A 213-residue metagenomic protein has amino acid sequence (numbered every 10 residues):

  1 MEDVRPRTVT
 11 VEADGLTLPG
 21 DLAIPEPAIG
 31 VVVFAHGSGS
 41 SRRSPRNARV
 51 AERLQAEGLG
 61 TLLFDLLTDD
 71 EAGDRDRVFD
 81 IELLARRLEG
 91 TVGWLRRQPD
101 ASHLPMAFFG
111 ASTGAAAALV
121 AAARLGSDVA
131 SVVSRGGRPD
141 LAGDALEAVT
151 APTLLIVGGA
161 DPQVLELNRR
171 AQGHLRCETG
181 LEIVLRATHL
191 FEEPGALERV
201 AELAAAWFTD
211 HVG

Functional and structural regions predicted by a protein language model:
T8-L104, L190-G195, R199: Serine-hydrolase catalytic machinery in alpha/beta-hydrolase-like enzymes
A107-G110, R135: Short beta-strand immediately N-terminal to the catalytic nucleophile in serine-hydrolase-like folds
G110-A118: Gly/Ala-rich beta-loop-alpha elbow adjacent to hydrolase catalytic centers
S127-P139: A conserved short beta-strand
V149, L155-V157: Short beta-strand/loop motif that positions the catalytic acidic residue of the alpha/beta-hydrolase fold
P162-L167: Conserved alpha/beta-hydrolase "acid-adjacent" motif
L175-L190: Catalytic histidine neighborhood in serine/cysteine hydrolases with alpha/beta-hydrolase-type architecture
